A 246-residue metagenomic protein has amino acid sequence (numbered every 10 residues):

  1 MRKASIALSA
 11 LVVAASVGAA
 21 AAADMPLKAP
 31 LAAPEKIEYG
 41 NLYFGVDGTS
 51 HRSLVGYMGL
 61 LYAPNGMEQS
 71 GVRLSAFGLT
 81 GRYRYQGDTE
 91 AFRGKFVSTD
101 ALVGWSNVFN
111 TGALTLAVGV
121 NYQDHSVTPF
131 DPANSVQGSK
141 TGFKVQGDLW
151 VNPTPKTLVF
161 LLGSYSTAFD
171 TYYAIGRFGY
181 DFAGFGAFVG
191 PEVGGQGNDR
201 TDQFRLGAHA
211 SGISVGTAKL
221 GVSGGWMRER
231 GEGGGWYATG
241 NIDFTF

Functional and structural regions predicted by a protein language model:
M1-A22: Gram-negative bacterial Sec-dependent N-terminal signal peptides
A21-D88, Y237, N241-T245: Short glycine/proline- and aromatic-enriched beta-strand/turn motifs that initiate or cap beta-hairpins
K36-L42, L54, E68-L74, N110-L116 (+7 more regions): Outer-envelope beta-barrel architecture signal
G48, G66, V72-T171, P191-V193 (+1 more regions): Outer-membrane pore/translocation modules
Y62-P64, W105-N107, L149-V151, Y165 (+3 more regions): Residue-level signature of outer-membrane beta-barrel architecture
K144-V145, A208-G212, G233-F246: Outer-membrane beta-barrel "beta-signal"
P191-D199, G207-A208: Short, glycine/charged-rich beta-strand-loop motifs at protein surfaces that mediate ligand recognition and catalysis
M227-G231: Short, exposed beta-strand-loop hairpins at the edges of beta-sheets in extracellular/periplasmic proteins
